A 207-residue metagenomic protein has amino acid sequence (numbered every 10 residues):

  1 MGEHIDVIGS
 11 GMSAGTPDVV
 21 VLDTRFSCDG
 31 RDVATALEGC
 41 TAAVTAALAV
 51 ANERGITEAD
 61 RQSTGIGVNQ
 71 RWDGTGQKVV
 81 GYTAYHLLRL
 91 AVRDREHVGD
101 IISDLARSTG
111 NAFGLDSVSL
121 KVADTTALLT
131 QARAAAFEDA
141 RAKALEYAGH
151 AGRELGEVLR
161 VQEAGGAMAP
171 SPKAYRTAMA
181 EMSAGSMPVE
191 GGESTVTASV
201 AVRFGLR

Functional and structural regions predicted by a protein language model:
M1-R207: Short, charge-dense linear interaction motifs
